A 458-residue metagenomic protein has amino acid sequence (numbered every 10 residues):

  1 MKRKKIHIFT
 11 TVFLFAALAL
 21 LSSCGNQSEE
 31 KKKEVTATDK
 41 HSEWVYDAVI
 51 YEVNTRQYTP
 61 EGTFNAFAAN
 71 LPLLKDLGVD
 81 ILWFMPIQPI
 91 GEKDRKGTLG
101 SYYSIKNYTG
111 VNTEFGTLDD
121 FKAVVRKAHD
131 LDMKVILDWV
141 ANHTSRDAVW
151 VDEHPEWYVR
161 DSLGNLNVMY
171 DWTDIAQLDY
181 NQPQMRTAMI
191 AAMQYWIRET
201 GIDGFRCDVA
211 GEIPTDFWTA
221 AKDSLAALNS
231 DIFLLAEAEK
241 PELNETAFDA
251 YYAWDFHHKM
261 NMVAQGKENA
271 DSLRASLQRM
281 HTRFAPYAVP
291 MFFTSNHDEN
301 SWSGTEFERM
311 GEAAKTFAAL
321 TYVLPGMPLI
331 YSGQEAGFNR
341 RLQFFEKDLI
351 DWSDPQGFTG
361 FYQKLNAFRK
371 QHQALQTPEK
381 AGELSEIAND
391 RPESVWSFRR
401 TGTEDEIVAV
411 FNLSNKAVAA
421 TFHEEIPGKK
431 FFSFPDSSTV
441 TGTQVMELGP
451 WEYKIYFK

Functional and structural regions predicted by a protein language model:
K2-T11: Bacterial N-terminal signal peptides that target proteins for export
K5, S23-N54, T59-W83, P89 (+4 more regions): Carbohydrate-interacting/catalytic domains
T11-L20: Bacterial N-terminal signal peptides
S28, E34-Y51, R56-D80, P86-T200 (+2 more regions): Substrate-binding/active-site clefts of carbohydrate-active enzymes
E30-E34, R198, D208-P290, L320 (+7 more regions): Active-site-proximal helices and loops of the catalytic beta/alpha 8
V49-E52, I81-P86, I136-L137, G204-R206 (+5 more regions): Structural recognition of the beta-strand scaffold that forms the well-ordered cores of secreted hydrolase catalytic
R56, I87, V140-N142, A210-E212 (+2 more regions): Active-site beta-loop-alpha junctions enriched in small/polar residues
M291-Q356: Aromatic/acidic polysaccharide-binding cleft in carbohydrate-active enzymes
